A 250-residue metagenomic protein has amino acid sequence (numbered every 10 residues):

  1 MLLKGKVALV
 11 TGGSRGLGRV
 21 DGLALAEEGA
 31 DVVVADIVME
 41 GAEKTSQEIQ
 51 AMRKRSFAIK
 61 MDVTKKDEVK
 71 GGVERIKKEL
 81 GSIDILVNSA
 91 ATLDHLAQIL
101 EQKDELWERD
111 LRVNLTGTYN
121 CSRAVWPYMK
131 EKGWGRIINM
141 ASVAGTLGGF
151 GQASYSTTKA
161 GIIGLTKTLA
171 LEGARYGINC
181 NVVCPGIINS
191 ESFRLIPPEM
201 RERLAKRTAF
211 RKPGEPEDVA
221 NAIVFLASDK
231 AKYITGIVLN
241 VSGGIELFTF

Functional and structural regions predicted by a protein language model:
L96, L147, V224, T235-F250: Short C-terminal tail/terminal secondary-structure segment of NAD(P)H-dependent dehydrogenase/reductase domains
A97-I99, K103-L111, F193, L204: Substrate-binding pocket helix/loop in short-chain dehydrogenase/reductase
S122, T158, T166: Active-site helix of classical SDR
P127, L171-E172, K232: Alpha-helical segment proximal to the catalytic Tyr-Lys
S142: Residue(s) in the substrate-gating loop at a strand-loop-helix junction that position the organic substrate next
A174, N179, I234-G236: Short, small/polar-rich loop/turn modules that mediate ligand/substrate recognition or access, typified
V182, L204-K230, I234, V241-G243: C-terminal helical subdomain
